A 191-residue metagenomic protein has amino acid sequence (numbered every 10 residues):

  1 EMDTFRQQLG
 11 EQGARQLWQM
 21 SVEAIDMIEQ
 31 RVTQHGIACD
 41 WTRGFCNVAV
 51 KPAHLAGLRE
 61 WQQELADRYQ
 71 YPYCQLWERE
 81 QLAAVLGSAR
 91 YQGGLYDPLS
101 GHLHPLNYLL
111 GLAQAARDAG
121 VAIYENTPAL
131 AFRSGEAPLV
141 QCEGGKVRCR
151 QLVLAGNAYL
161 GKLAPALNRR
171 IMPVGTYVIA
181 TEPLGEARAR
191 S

Functional and structural regions predicted by a protein language model:
E1, S21, C46, L103 (+5 more regions): Long, contiguous hydrophobic alpha-helical segments, chiefly transmembrane helices and signal peptides
E1-Q19: Glycine-rich active-site loop/strand segments that organize a redox cofactor
E1-R6, D26-G111: Flavin (FAD/FMN) cofactor-binding and adjacent substrate-gating region of FAD-dependent oxidoreductase domains
T4, R43, W77, Q81 (+9 more regions): Residue-level signal for pocket-adjacent positions within structured domains
Q12-R15, S100-L103, L167: Alpha-helix capping and helix-loop boundary segments enriched in small/acidic/polar residues
Q19-M27: Alpha-helical segment that forms one wall of the substrate-binding/catalytic cleft in peptidoglycan-active domains
A56-D67, A89-Q151, A155: Helical element adjacent to the flavin cofactor pocket in flavoenzyme catalytic cores
A131-S191: Flavin-dependent oxidoreductases
